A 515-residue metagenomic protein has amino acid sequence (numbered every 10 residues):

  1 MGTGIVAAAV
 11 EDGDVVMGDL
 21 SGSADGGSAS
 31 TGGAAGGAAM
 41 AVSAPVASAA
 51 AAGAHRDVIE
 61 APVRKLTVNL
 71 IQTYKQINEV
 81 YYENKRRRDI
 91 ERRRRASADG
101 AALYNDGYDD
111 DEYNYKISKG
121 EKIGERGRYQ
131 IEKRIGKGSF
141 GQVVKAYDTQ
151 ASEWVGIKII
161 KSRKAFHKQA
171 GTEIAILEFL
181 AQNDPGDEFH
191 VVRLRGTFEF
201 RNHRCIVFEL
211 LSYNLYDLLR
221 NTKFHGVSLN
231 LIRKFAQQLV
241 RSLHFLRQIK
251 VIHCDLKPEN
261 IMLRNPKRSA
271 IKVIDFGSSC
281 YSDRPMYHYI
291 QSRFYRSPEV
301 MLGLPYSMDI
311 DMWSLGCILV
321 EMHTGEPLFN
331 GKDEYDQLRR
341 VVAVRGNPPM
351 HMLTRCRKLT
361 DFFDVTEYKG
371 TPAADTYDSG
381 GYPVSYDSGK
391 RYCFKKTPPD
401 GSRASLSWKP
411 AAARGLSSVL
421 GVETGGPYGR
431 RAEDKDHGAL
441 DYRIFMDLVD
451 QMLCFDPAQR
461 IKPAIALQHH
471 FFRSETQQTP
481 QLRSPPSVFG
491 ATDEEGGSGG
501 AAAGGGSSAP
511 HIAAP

Functional and structural regions predicted by a protein language model:
M1-K122: Intrinsically disordered, low-complexity regulatory segments that flank or precede the catalytic domain of eukaryotic
E132-G138, V143: Protein kinase glycine-rich loop
Q142-Y147, A151-K161: Glycine-rich ATP phosphate-binding loop
D184-G196: Conserved HxN/HPN-centered segment at the entrance to the catalytic loop of eukaryotic protein kinase-like domains
F189, R201-C205, L210-K267, W313 (+1 more regions): Conserved alphaE helix
C205, M350-L448: C-terminal lobe substrate-recognition/regulatory segment of protein kinase catalytic domains
V300-I310: Conserved end of the kinase activation segment
S474-P515: Intrinsically disordered, low-complexity regulatory tails and linkers that flank structured modules
